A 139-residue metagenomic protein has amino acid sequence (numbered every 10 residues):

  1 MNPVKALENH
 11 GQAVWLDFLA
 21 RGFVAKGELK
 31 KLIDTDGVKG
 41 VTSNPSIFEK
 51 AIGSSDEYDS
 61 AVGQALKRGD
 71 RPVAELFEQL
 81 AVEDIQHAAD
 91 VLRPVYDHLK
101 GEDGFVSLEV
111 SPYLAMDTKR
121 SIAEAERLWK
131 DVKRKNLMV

Functional and structural regions predicted by a protein language model:
M1-G27: N- or domain-start disorder-to-order transition segments that initiate the globular core
K5-L7, K31-L32, H98: A general structural signal for short secondary-structure junctions and capping/turn motifs
N9-G11, T35, R134: Short, well-ordered coil/turn elements that cap or connect secondary structure elements
Q12-V14, K39, V106: Hydrophobic beta-strand segments of well-ordered beta-sheets in folded domains
L19, V38, S111: Short, flexible active-site loop motifs that bind/organize anionic cofactors or intermediates
A25-K31, S121: Short, acidic/polar
L32-S43: Catalytic domains of carbohydrate-active enzymes, especially glycoside hydrolases
S43, I47-V139: Active-site beta->alpha loop and helix N-cap motifs at the rims of alpha/beta catalytic domains
